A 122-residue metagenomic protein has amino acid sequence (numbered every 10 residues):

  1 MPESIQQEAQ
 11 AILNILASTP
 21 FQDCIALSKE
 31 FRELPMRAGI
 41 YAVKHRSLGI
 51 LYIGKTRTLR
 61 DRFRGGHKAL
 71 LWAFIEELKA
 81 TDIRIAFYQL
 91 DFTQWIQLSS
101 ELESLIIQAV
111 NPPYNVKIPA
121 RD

Functional and structural regions predicted by a protein language model:
M1-T58, Q97-E101: GIY-YIG nuclease catalytic motif and its immediate N-terminal context
T19, R57, D61, P112 (+1 more regions): Flexible, active-site-adjacent loop/turn segments at secondary-structure boundaries
C24, L71, Y114-I118: Residue-level signal for secondary-structure boundary elements
L51, G66-L70, P113: Amphipathic alpha-helical interaction segments
L59-E101: Conserved short loop/helix modules at catalytic or binding sites in compact beta-alpha or helix-hairpin-helix contexts
S99, E103-L105, A109: Contiguous surface segments at macromolecular interaction interfaces
I107-D122: Intrinsically disordered, low-complexity regulatory tails
